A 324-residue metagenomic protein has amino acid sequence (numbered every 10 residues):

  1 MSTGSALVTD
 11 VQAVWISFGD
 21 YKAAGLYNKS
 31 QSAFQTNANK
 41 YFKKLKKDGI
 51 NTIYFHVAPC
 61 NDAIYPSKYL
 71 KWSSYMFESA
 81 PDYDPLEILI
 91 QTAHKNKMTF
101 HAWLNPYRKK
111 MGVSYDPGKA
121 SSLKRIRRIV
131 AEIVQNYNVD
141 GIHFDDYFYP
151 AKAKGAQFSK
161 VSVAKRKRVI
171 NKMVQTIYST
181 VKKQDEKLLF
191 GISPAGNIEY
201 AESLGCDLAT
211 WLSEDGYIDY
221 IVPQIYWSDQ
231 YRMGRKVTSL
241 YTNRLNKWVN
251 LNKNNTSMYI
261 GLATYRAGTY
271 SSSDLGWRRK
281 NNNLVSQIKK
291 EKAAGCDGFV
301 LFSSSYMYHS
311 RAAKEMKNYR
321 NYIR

Functional and structural regions predicted by a protein language model:
L7-T36, L86-Q91, T99-Y137: Active-site-adjacent "subsite" loops/lids of carbohydrate-active enzymes
D20-S32, Y69-Y83, G112-K124, V161-V169 (+2 more regions): The substrate-binding groove and active-site-proximal loops of carbohydrate-active enzymes, especially glycoside
L26-K46, K119-Q135, Y200-G216, Y241 (+1 more regions): Short, acidic/polar
T36-A63, N136-G141, G216-I221, E291-F299: Catalytic domains of carbohydrate-active enzymes, especially glycoside hydrolases
Y41-F42, F55-N105, F158-Q184, V237-S239: Aromatic-lined substrate-binding rim segments of carbohydrate-active enzymes
T52, Y217-T238, L245-R324: Substrate-binding cleft of secreted/luminal carbohydrate-active enzymes
Y54-C60, P106-G118, R125-K160, D297-L301: Active-site groove signature of glycoside hydrolases
H94, M98-M111, H143-P150, K165-G205 (+1 more regions): Aromatic-lined carbohydrate-recognition surfaces of secreted/lumenal glycan-active proteins
